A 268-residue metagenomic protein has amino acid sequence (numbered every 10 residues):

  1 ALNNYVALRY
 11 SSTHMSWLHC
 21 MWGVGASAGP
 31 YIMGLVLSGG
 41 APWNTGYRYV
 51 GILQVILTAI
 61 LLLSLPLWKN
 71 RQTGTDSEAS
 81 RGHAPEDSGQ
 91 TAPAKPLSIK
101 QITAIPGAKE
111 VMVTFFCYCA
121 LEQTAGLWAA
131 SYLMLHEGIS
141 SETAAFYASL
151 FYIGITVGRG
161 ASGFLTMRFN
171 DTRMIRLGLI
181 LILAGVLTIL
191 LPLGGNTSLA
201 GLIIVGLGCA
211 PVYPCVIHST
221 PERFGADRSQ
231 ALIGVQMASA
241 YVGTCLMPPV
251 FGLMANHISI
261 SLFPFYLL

Functional and structural regions predicted by a protein language model:
A1-M21: Cytoplasmic helix-loop-helix junction between adjacent transmembrane helices in 12-TM secondary transporters
G25-S38, A130, S162, L246-A255: Small-residue (Gly/Pro/Ala) motifs that create kinks and tight helix-helix packing interfaces
T45-P66, L262-L268: Symmetry-related core transmembrane helices of the 12-TM Major Facilitator Superfamily/SLC fold
Q72-V111: Juxtamembrane intracellular "pre-TM" segments in multi-pass secondary transporters
I105-S149, I153-V157: Extracytoplasmic gate region of multi-pass secondary transporters
G158-D171, A255-N256: Helix-to-loop junctions at the C-terminal end of transmembrane segments in multipass secondary transporters
F169-V216: C-terminal transmembrane helical hairpin of 12-TM major facilitator-type secondary transporters
A226-I260: A late C-terminal transmembrane helix in Major Facilitator Superfamily
